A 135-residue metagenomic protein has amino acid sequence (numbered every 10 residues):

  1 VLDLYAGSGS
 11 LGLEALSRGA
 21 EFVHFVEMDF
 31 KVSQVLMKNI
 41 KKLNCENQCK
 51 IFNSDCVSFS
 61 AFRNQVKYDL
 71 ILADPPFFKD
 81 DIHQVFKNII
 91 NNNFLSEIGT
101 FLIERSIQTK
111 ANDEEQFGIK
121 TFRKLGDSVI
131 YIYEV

Functional and structural regions predicted by a protein language model:
V1-V135: Class I S-adenosyl-L-methionine-dependent methyltransferase catalytic core
